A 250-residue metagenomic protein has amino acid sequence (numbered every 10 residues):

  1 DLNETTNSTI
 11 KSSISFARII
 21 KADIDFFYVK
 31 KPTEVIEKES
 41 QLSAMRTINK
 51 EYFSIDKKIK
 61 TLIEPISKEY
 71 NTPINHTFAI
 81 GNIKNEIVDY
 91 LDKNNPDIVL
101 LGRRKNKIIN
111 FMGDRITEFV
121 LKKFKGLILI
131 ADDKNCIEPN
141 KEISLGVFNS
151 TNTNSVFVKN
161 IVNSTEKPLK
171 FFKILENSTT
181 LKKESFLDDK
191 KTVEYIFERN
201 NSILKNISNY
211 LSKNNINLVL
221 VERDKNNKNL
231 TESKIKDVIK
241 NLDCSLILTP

Functional and structural regions predicted by a protein language model:
D1-S43, K141-F197, N209, N214-L218 (+2 more regions): Small/aliphatic-rich secondary-structure junction motif
I14, E64, E118, K159 (+2 more regions): Active-site phosphate/pyrophosphate- and oxyanion-stabilizing loops and adjacent acidic/basic residues in soluble
I19, E86-C136, L211-P250: Gly/Ser-rich helix-loop-strand patches that form or flank binding pockets for ribonucleotide-derived cofactors
A44-K57: A short acidic, glycine-rich active-site loop that binds or catalyzes chemistry on phosphate/adenosine moieties
L62-I66, L181-D189, T231-I239: Short, aromatic/basic amphipathic alpha-helical patches
I74-H76, Y195: Rossmann-fold cofactor-recognition segment
F78-E86, R199-L204: Charged docking surfaces used in two-component/phosphorelay signaling
